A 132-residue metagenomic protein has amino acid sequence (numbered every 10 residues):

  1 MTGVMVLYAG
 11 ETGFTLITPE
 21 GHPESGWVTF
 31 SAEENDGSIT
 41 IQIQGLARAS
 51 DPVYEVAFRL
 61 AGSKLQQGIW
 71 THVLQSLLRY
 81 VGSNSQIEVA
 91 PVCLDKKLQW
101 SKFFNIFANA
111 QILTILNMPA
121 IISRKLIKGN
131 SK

Functional and structural regions predicted by a protein language model:
M1-I17, N130: Glycine-rich portal/gate segments that line the openings of hydrophobic small-molecule binding cavities
G3-L7, V28-E34: Hydrophobic/aromatic beta-strand elements that line small-molecule binding cavities or substrate pockets in beta-rich
E11-G13, D36-T40: A generic structural signal for beta-strand entry/edge sites
I17-T18, V28: Short beta-alpha junctions and helix-cap segments that line functional grooves
T18-G21, E34-D36, G45-A47: A short beta-strand motif that forms part of the nucleic acid-binding face of small beta-barrel RNA-binding folds
P23-G26: Glycine-rich active-site loops that engage anionic ligands at enzyme catalytic sites
T29-F30, I41-I43: Canonical SH2 domain fold
S38-T40, L46-K132: Terminal "cap-and-tail" regions of soluble proteins that handle hydrophobic small molecules
